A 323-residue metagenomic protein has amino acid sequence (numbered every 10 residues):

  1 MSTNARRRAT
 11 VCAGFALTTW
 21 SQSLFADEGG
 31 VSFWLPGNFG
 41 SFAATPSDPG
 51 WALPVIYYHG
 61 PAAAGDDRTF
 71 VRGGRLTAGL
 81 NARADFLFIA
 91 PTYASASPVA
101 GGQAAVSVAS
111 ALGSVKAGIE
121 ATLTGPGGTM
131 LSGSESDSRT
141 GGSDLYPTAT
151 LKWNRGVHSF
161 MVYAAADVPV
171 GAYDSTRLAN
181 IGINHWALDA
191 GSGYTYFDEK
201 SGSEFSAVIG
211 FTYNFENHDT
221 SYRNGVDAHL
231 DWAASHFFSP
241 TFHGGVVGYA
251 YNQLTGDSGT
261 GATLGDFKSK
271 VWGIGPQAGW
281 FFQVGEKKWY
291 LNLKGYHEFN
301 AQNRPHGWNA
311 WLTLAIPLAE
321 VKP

Functional and structural regions predicted by a protein language model:
S21-S23: N-terminal signal peptide c-region/cleavage motif recognized by signal peptidases
D27-G29, F42-G50, A62-A64, S95-A105 (+7 more regions): Short loop/turn motifs that connect adjacent beta-strands in outer-membrane beta-barrel proteins
D27-S32, P61-F86, A121-D137: Surface-exposed strand-loop-strand hairpins of Gram-negative outer-membrane beta-barrel proteins
G30, D66, R72, N217-P323: Outer membrane beta-barrel transmembrane domains
A44, V55-Y57, I89-S95, P147-W153 (+6 more regions): Residues on the lipid-exposed face of transmembrane beta-strands in outer-membrane beta-barrel proteins
P49, N81-I89, R139-L145, G182-L188 (+3 more regions): Residues that define the transmembrane beta-barrel architecture of outer-membrane proteins
W51-V55, G102-S110, P147, F160-A164 (+7 more regions): Transmembrane beta-strands of outer-membrane beta-barrel proteins
G102-N224, D266-F267, A319: Outer-membrane pore/translocation modules
